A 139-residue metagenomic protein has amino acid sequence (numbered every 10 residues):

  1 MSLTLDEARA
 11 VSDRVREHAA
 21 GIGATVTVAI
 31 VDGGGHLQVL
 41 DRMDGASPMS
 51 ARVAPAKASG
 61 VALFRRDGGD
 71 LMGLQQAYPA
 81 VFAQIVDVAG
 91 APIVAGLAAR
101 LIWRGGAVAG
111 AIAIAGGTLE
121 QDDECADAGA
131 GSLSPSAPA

Functional and structural regions predicted by a protein language model:
M1-A139: Flexible, solvent-exposed loop/hinge segments and secondary-structure transition points
